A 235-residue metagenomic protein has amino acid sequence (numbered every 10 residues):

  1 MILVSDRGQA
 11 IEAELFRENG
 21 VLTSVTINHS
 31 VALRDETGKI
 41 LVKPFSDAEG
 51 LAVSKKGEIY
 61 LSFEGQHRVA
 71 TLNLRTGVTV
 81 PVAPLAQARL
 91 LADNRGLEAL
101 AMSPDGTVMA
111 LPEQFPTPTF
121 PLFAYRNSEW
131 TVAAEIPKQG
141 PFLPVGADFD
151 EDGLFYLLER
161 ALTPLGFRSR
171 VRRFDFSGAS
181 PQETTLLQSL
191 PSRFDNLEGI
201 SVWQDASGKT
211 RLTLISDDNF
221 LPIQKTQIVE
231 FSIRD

Functional and structural regions predicted by a protein language model:
M1-D235: Sequence/structural signature of beta-propeller domains
